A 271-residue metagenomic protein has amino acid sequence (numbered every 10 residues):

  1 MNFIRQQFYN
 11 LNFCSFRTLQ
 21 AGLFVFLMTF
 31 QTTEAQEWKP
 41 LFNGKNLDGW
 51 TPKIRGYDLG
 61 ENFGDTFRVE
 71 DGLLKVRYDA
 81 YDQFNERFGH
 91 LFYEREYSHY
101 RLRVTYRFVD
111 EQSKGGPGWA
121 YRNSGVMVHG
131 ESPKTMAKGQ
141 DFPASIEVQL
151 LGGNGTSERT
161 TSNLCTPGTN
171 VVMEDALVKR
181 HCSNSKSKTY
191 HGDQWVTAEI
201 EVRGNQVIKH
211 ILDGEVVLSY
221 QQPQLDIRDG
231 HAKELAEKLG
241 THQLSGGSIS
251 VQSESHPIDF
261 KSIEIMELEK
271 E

Functional and structural regions predicted by a protein language model:
M1-F16: N-terminal secretory signal peptides that target proteins for export/translocation
N2-F3, F24, E37: Short, charged low-complexity linear motifs
T18-T29: Bacterial N-terminal signal peptides
Q31-A35: Sec/Tat signal peptide C-region and signal peptidase I cleavage site
Q36-E271: Carbohydrate-interacting regions of secretory-pathway proteins
